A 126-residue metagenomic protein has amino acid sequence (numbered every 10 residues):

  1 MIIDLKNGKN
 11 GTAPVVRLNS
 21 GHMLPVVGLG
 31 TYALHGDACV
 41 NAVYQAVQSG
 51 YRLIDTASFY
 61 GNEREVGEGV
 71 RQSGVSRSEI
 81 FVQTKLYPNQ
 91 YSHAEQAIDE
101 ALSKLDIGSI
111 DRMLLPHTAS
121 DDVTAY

Functional and structural regions predicted by a protein language model:
M1-I80: N-terminal binding-site loop/beta-alpha segment at the start of enzyme catalytic domains that lines or forms
Y32-L34, A57-F59, K85-N89, L115-T118: Active-site beta-loop-alpha junctions enriched in small/polar residues
Q45, S49, Q72, Y87 (+2 more regions): Short alpha-helical scaffold segments that flank and stabilize functional sites
Y51, E68-G69, S76, P88 (+3 more regions): Charge-rich, low-complexity amphipathic helices in intrinsically disordered tails/linkers adjacent to domains
E63-R64, Q90-S92: Short active-site-adjacent helix-start/loop capping segments
S78-T84, I110-D111: Residue-level recognition of the N-termini of beta-strands and the immediately preceding loop/turn
S92-Y126: Glycine/proline-rich, positively charged, aromatic-decorated active-site loop/lid region on the catalytic face
